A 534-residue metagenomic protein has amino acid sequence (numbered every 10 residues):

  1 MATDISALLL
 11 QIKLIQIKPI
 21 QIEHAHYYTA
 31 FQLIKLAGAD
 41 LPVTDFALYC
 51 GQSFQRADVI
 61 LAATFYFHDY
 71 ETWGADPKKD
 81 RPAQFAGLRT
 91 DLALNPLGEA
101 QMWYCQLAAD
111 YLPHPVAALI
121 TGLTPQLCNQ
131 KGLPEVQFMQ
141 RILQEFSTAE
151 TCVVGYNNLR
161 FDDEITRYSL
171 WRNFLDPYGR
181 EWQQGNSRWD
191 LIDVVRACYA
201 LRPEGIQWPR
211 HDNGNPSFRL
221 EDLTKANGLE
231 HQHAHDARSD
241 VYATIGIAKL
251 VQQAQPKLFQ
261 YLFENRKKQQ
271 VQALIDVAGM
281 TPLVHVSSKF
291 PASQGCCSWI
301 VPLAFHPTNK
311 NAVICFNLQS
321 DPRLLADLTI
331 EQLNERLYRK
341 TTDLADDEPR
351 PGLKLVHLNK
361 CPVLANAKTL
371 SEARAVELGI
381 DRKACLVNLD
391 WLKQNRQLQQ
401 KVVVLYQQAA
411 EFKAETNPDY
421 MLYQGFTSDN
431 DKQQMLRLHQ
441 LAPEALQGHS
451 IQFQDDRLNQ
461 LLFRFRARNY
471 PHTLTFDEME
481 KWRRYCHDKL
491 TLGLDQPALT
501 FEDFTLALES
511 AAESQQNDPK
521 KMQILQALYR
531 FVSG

Functional and structural regions predicted by a protein language model:
L9-A25: Compositionally biased, intrinsically disordered low-complexity segments enriched for polar/charged residues
Y27-Y28, Q32, L41, Q55: Short hydrophobic targeting helices and cationic amphipathic motifs that mediate membrane/organellar targeting
F54-G98: Entry/capping segment at the start of metal-dependent catalytic domains with acidic active-site entry clusters
K79-F85, R89-L123, Q144-P256, D431-P471 (+2 more regions): Metal-dependent phosphoesterase core characteristic of DEDDh/y 3'-5' exonuclease domains
N265-R336: Acidic catalytic cores of enzymes that act on phosphate-bearing nucleotides/polynucleotides
P307-Y485: Long, charge-rich C-terminal accessory regions
C486-G534: C-terminal non-catalytic accessory extensions
